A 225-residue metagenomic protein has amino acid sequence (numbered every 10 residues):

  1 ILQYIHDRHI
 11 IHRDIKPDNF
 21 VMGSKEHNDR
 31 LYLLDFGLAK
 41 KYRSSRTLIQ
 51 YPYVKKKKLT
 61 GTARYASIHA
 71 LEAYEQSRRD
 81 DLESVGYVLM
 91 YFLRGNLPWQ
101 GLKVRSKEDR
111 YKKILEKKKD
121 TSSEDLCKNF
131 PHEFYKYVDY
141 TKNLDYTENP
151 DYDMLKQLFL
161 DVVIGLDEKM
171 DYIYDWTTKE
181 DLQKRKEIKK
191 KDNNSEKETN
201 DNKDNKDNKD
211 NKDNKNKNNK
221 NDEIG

Functional and structural regions predicted by a protein language model:
I1-I5: Conserved hydrophobic alpha-helix
H6-S24: Catalytic-loop of the protein kinase fold
G23-T60: Activation segment/activation loop of eukaryotic-type protein kinase catalytic domains
T47-I49, L59-Y74: Protein kinase subdomain VIII
I68-C127: Conserved C-lobe activation region of Hanks-type protein kinase-like domains
N129-Y140: Conserved C-terminal C-lobe helix
N143-M170: Terminal C-lobe "cap" of eukaryotic-type protein kinase domains
D167-G225: Regulatory extensions appended to serine/threonine kinase catalytic cores
